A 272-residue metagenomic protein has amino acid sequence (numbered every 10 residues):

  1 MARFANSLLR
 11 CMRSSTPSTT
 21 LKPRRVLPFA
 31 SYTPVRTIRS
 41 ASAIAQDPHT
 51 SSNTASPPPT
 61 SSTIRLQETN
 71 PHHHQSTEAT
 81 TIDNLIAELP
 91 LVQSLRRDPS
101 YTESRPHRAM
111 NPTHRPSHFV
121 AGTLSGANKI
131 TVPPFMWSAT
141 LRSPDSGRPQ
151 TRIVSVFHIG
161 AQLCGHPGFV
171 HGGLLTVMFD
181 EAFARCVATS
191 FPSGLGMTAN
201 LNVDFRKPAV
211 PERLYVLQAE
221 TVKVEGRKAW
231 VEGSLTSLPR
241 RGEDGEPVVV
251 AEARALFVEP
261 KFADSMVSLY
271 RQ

Functional and structural regions predicted by a protein language model:
R3-N6, R10-R13, A30-S104, A209-P211 (+1 more regions): HotDog/MaoC-like acyl-thioester-processing domains
S42-A43, A182-V216: Hydrophobic beta-strand-centered segment that forms part of the acyl-chain substrate-binding groove
S117-V170: Catalytic strand-loop segment that frames the active site of acyl-thioester-processing enzymes
F135, N202-D204, V216-E220, S234 (+1 more regions): Residues located in well-ordered beta-strands
A139-L141, R206, E220-V224: Short beta-strand micro-motifs enriched in acidic
R152, V170-S193: Active-site helix/loop of acyl-thioester processing domains in fatty-acid/polyketide metabolism, spanning hotdog-fold
I153, M197-A199, Y215, A229 (+1 more regions): Hydrophobic core residues within well-ordered beta-strands of beta-rich domains
H158-G160, R206, V258-P260: Structured beta-strand/turn binding interfaces of compact recognition modules in eukaryotic regulators
